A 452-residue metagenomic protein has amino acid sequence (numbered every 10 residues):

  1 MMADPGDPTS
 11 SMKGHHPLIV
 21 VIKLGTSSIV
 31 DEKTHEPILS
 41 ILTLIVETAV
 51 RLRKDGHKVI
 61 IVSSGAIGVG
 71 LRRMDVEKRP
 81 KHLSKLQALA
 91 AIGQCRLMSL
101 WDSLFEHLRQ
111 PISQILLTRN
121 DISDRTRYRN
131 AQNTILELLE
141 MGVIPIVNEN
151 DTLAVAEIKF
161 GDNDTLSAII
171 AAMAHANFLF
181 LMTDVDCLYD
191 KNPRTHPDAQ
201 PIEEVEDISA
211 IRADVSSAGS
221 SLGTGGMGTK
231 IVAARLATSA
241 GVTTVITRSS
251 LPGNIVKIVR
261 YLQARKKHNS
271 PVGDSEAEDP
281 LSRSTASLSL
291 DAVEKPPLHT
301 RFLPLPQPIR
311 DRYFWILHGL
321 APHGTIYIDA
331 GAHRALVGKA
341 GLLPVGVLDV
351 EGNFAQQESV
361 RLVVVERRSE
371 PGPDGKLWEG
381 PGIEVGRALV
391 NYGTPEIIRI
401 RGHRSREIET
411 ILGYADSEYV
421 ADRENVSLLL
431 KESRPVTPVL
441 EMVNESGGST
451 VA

Functional and structural regions predicted by a protein language model:
M2-A452: C-terminal catalytic "cap/lid" subdomain
